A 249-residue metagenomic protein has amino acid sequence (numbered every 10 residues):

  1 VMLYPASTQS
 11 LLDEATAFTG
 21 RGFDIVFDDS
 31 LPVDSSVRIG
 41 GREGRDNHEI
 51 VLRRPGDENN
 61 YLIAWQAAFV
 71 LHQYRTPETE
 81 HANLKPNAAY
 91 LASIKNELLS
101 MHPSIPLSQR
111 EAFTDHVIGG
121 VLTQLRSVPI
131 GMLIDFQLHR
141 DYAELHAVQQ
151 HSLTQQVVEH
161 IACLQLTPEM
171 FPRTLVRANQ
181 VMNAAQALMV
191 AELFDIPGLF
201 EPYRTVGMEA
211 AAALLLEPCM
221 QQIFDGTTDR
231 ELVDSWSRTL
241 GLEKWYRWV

Functional and structural regions predicted by a protein language model:
V1-G44, P55-G56, G120: Auxiliary, metal-adjacent structural segments of Zn-dependent hydrolase domains
Y4-S7, I130, D229: Alpha-helical structural motif
Q9-A17, A92-N96, D234, R238: Polar/charged alpha-helical tracts
R45-I50, I63: Acidic, serine/threonine- and proline-rich intrinsically disordered low-complexity regions
D57-H81: Active-site recognition of the HExxH zinc-binding catalytic motif
L62, Q66, H116-F136: Elongated alpha-helical scaffolds
H72-G120: Post-HEXXH active-site segment of zinc metalloproteases
L133-V249: Pan-zinc metallopeptidase signature
